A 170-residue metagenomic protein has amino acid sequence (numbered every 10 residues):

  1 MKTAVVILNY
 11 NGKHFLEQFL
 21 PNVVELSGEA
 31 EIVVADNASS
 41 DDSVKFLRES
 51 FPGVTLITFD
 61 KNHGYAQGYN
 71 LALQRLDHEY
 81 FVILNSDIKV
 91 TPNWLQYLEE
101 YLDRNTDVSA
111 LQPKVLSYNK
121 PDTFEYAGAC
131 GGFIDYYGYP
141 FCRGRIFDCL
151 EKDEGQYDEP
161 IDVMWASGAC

Functional and structural regions predicted by a protein language model:
K2-A4, E31: Cell-envelope/extracellular polymer assembly enzymes that use nucleotide-activated donors
P21-A30: Short, acidic, metal-binding catalytic loop of nucleotide-sugar glycosyltransferases
N22, D36-K45, K61: A conserved acidic beta->alpha catalytic loop
E29-A38, I57-F59: Short beta-strand/loop segment that forms part of the nucleotide-sugar
F59-L76, S86: Glycine-rich, basic loop-to-helix element that forms the pyrophosphate-binding segment of sugar-nucleotide handling
F81: Short aromatic/hydrophobic "clamp" motif used to bind/position activated sugar donors
K89-A127, G132-Y139: Conserved donor NDP-sugar-binding/catalytic core segment of glycosyltransferases
Y136-C142, F147-C170: A recurrent flexible, glycine/aromatic-enriched loop bordering the glycosyltransferase active site that acts as
